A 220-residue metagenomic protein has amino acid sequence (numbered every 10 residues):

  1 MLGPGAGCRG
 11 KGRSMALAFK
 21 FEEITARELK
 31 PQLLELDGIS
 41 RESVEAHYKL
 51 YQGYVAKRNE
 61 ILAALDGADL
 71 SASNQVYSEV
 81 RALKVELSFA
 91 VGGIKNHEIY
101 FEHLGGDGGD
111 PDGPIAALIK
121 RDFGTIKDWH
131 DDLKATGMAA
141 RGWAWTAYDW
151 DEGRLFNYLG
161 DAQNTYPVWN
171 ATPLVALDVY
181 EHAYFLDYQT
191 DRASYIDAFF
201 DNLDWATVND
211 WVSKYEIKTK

Functional and structural regions predicted by a protein language model:
K11, M15-K220: Feature for soluble, non-membrane regions of globular proteins
